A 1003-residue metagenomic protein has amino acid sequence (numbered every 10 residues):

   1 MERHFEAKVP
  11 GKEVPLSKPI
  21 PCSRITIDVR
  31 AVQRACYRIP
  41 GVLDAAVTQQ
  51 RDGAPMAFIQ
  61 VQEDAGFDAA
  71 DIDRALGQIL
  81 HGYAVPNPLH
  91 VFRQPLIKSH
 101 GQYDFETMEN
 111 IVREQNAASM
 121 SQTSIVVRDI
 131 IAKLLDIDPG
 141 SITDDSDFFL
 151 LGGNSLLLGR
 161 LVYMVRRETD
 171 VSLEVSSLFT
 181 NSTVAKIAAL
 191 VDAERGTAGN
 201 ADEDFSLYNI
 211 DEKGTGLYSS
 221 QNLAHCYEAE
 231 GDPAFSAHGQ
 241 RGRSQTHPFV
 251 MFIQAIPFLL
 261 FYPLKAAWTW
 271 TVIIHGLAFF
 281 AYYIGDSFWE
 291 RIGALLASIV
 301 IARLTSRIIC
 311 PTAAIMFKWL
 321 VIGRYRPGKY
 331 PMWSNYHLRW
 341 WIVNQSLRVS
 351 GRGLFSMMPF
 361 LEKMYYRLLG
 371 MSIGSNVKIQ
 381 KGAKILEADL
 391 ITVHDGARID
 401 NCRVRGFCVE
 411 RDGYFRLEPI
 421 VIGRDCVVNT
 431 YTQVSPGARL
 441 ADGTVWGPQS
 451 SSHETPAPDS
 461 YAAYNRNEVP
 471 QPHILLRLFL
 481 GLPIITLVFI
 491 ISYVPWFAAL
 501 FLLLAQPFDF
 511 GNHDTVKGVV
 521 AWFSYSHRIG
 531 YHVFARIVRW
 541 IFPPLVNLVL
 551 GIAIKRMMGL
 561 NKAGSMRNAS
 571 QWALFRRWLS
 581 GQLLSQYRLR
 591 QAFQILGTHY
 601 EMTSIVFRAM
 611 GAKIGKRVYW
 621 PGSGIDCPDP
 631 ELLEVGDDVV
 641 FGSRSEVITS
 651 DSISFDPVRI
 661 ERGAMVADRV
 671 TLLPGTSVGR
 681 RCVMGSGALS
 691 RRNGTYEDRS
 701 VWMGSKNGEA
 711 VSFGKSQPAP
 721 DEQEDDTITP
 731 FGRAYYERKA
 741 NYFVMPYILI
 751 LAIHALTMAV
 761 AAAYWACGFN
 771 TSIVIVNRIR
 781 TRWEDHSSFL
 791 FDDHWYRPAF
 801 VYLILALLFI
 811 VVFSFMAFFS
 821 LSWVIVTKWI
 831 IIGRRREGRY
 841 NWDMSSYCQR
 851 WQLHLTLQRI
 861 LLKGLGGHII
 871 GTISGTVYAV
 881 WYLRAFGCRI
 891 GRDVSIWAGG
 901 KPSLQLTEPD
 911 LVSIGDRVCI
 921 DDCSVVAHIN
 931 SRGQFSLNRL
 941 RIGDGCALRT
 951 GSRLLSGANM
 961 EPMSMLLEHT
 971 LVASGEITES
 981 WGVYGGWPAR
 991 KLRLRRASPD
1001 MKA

Functional and structural regions predicted by a protein language model:
M1-I25, V32, T48-D52, V61 (+2 more regions): C-terminal lobe/hinge of AMP-binding adenylation domains
E2, E6-A7, G11-E13, V47-Q49 (+2 more regions): Conserved C-terminal "lid"/linker of ANL adenylate-forming enzymes
V14, I39-Q50, I130-G153, L157-L158 (+1 more regions): Phosphopantetheine carrier-protein modules
T26-R38, N116-S141, L157-M164, E168: Thiotemplate assembly-line natural product biosynthesis machinery
A31-P40, D44, V61-V91, R128 (+1 more regions): Conserved C-terminal helical docking segment of ANL/AMP-forming enzymes that engages the acyl-acceptor during
Q49-P55, L80-Y103, S121, L157-L158 (+2 more regions): AMP-binding/adenylate-forming catalytic domain of the ANL superfamily
D202-G370, P456-G611, R699-G887, E979-A1003: Terminal amphipathic alpha-helical/low-complexity segments used for targeting or macromolecular assembly
A224-E228, A234-F235, I391-H513, L633 (+3 more regions): Glycine-rich hexapeptide-repeat left-handed beta-helix
